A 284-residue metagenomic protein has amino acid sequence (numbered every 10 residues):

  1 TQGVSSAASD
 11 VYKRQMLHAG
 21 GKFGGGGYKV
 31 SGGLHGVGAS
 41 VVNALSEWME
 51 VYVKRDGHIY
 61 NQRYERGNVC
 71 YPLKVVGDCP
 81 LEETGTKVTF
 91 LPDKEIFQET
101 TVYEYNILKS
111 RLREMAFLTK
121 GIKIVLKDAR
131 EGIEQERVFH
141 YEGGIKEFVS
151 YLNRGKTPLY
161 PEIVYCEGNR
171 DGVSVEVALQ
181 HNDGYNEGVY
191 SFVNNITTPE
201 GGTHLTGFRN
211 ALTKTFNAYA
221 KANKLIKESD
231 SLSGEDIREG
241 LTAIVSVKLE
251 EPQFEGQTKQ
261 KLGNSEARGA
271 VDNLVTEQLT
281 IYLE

Functional and structural regions predicted by a protein language model:
T1-A8, Y12: Single conserved hydrophobic/aromatic residue that forms the stacking wall/gate of nucleotide- or nucleobase-binding
A8, V37, L45-M49, T84-T86 (+2 more regions): Short glycine-/polar-rich loops that comprise or flank the Walker A/P-loop and associated switch/sensor motifs
D10, R14-K22: Conserved activation segment of eukaryotic-like protein kinases, specifically the C-terminal portion of the activation
K13, V42, M49, V88 (+2 more regions): Conserved RecA-like P-loop NTPase ATPase core
G20-G26, V30-G32, Y71-V125, E131-Q135: Flexible, glycine-/charge-rich segments associated with ATP-binding catalytic modules
L34-Y64: Conserved glycine-/histidine-rich ATP-lid loop and adjacent helix of the Bergerat-fold HATPase_c
N106, R113-M115, G121, V125-Q260: GHKL/Histidine-kinase-like ATPase module
S265-E284: Flexible helix-coil linker/hinge segments at domain or subdomain boundaries
